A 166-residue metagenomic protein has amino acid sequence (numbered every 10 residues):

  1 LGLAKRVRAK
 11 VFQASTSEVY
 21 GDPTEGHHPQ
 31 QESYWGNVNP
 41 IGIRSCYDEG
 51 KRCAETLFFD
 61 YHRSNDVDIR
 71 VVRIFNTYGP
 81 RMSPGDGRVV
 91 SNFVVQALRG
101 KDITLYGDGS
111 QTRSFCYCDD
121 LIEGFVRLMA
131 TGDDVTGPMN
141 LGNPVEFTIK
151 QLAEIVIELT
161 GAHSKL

Functional and structural regions predicted by a protein language model:
L1-T77, A97, D119, L128 (+1 more regions): N-terminal Rossmann-like NAD(P)+-binding domain of SDR-like oxidoreductases, especially those catalyzing
P23, R81, V89, G109-Q111 (+1 more regions): Gly/Ser/Thr-rich beta-alpha loop segments that engage phosphate groups in nucleotides
E25-H28, P84-N92: A glycine/serine/threonine-rich, flexible loop-to-helix segment that serves as the NAD(P) cofactor-binding "lid"
H28-Q30, M82, L105, L166: Short clusters of hydrophobic/aromatic residues that line enzyme substrate/ligand-binding pockets
S45-E49, M82-R88, R113-D119, F147: Residue-level signal for the nucleotide or nucleotide-sugar donor/cofactor binding architecture
F58, F93, A153: Aromatic/hydrophobic pocket-lining residues that form π-stacking "cages" and hydrophobic walls in ligand
N76, A97-L166: C-terminal substrate-binding subdomain of Rossmann-fold SDR/epimerase-dehydratase oxidoreductases
